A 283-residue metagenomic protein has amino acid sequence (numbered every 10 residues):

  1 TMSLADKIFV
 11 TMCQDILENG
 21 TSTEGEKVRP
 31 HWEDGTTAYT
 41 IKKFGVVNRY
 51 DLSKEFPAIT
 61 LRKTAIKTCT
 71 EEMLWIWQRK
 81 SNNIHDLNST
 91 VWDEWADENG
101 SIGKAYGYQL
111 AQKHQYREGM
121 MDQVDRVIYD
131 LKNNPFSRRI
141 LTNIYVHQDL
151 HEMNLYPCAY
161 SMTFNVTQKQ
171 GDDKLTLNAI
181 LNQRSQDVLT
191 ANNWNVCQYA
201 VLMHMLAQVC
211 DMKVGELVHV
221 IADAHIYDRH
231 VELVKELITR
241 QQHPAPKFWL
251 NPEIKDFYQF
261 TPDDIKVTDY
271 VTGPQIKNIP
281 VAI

Functional and structural regions predicted by a protein language model:
T1-I283: Terminal, non-catalytic protein-protein interaction segments that mediate quaternary/complex assembly
